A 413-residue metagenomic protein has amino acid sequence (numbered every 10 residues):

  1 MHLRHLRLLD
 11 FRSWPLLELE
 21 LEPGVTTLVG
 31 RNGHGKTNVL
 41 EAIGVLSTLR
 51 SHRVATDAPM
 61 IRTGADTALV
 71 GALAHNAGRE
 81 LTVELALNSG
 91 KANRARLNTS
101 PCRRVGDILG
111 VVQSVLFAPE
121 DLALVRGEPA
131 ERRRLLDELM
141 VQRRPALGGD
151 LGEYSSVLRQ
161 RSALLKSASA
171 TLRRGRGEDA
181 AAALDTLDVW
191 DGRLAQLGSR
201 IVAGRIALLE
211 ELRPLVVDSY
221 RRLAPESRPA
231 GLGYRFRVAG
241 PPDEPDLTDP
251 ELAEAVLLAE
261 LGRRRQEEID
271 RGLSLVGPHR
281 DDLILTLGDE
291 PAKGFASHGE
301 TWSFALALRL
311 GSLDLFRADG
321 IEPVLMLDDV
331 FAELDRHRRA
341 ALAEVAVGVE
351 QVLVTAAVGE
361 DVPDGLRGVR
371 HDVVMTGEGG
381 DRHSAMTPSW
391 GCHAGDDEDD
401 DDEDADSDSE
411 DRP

Functional and structural regions predicted by a protein language model:
M1-R31, V45, R174, E178-V324 (+4 more regions): Conserved NTPase motor "head" modules and their coupling/switch loops across ABC/AAA+ ATPases, GTPases, and GHKL ATPases
K36: Conserved lysine of the Walker
G44-E131, L135-L147, P214-D218, A253 (+1 more regions): Nucleotide-state sensing region of NTPase/ATPase domains
A72, Q351-A357: Structural recognition of the conserved hydrophobic beta-strand(s) that form the central parallel beta-sheet of P-loop
D107-V111, P119-Q196: A conserved P-loop NTPase coupling/switch region
E138, E360-V374: Short regulatory helix/loop adjacent to the ATP-binding pocket of P-loop NTPases
D328-V330: Walker B catalytic acidic pair
